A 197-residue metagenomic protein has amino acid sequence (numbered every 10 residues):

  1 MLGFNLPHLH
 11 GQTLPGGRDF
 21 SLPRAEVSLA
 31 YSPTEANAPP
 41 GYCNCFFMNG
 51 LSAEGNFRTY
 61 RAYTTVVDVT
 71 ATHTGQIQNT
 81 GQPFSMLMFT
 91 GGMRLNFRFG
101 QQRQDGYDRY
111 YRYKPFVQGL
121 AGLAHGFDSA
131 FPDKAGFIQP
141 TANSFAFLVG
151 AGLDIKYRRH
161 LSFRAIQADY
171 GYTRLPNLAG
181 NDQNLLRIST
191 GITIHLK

Functional and structural regions predicted by a protein language model:
M1-F4: Bacterial N-terminal signal peptides
L6-R58, S189-K197: Short glycine/proline- and aromatic-enriched beta-strand/turn motifs that initiate or cap beta-hairpins
Q12, E54-A135, S144, I188 (+1 more regions): Gram-negative (and chloroplast) outer-membrane scaffold detector with strong preference for beta-barrel transmembrane
F20-R24, N44-M48, T80-M88, Y110-R112 (+2 more regions): Transmembrane beta-barrel outer-membrane domains
F20-R24, Y60-A62, Y110-K114, K156-F163: Strand-connecting loop/turn motifs
A25-P33, V67-A71, V117-L123, L153 (+1 more regions): Transmembrane beta-barrel strands of outer-membrane/channel proteins
A38-N44, I77-Q82, F127-G136, P176-Q183: Outer-membrane beta-barrel translocator domains and adjoining extracellular loop/strand segments of Gram-negative
R158-K197: Predominantly the C-terminal beta-signal and adjacent terminal strand-loop region of outer-membrane beta-barrel
